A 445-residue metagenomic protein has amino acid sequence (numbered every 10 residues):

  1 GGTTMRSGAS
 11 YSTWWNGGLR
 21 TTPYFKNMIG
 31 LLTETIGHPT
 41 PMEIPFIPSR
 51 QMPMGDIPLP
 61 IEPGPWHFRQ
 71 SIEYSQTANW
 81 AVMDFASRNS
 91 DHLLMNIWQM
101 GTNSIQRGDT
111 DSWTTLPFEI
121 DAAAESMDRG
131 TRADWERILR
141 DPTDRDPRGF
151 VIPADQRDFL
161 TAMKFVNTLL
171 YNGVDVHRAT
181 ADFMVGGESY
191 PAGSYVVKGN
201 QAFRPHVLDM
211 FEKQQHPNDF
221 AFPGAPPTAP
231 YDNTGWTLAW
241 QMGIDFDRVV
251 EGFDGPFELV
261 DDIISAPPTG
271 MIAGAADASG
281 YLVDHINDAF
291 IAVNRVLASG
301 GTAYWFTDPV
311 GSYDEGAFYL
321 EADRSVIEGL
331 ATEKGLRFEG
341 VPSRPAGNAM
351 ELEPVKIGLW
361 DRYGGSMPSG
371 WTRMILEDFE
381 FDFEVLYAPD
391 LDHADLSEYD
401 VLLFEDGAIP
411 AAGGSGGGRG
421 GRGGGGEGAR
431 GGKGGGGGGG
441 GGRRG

Functional and structural regions predicted by a protein language model:
G1-T4, Y11-W14, L19-G445: Intrinsic-disorder/low-complexity accessory segments
